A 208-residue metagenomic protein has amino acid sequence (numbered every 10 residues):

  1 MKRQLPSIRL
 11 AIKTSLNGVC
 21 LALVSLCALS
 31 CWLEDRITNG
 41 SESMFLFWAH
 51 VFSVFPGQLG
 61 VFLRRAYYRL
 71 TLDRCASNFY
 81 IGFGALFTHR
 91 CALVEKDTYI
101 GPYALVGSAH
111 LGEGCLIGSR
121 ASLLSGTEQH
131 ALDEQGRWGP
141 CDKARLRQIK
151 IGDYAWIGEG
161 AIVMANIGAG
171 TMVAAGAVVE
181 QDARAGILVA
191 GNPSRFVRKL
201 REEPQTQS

Functional and structural regions predicted by a protein language model:
M1-D73, G136, Y154, N192-S208: Terminal amphipathic alpha-helical/low-complexity segments used for targeting or macromolecular assembly
K2-Q4, D35-I37, A85, L132-A144 (+2 more regions): A short, terminal or domain-edge coil/loop segment
V54-A66, D73-R74, F83-E95, Y99-I167 (+2 more regions): Flexible, glycine/small-residue-enriched loop-and-beta-strand segment within the central core of proteins
E159-M172, A177-Q181: Beta-rich strand-turn-strand
R184-A185: Conserved beta-to-alpha transition
V189: Conserved active-site beta-strand element of glycosyltransferases/polysaccharide synthases
